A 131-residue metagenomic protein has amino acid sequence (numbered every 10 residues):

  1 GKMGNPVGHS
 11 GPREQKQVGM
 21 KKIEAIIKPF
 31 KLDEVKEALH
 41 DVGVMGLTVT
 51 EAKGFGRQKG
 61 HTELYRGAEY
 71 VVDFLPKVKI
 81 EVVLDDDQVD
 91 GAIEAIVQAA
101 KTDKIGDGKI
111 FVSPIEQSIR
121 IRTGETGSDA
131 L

Functional and structural regions predicted by a protein language model:
K2-L131: Positively charged, small/polar-rich N-terminal and surface patches that mediate targeting and assembly and bind
